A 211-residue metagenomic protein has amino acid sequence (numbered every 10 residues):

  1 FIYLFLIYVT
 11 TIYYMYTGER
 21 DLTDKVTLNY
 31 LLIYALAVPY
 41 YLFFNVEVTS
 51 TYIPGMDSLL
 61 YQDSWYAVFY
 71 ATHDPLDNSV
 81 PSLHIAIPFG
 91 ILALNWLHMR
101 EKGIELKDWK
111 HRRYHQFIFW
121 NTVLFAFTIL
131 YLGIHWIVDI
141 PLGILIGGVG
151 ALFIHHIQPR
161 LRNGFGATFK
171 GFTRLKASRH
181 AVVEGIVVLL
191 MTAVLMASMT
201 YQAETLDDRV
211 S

Functional and structural regions predicted by a protein language model:
F1-Y8, R209-S211: N-terminal transmembrane-helix/juxtamembrane module of multi-pass inner/ER membrane proteins
I2, R112-T122: Short hydrophobic alpha-helical membrane-embedded segments
I2-L6, S82-G90, P141-L145, V149: Membrane-embedded alpha-helical segments of multi-pass membrane proteins, especially the transmembrane helices
L6-T11, A35, A86, G90-L94 (+1 more regions): Hydrophobic, membrane-inserted alpha-helices
Y16-Y114, Q158-L189, A197-S211: Membrane-interface loops
L36-Y41, F125, I146-A151, L195-M196: Alpha-helical transmembrane segments of multipass membrane proteins
D77-S79, V123-G150: Interfacial helix-loop-helix junctions of multi-pass membrane proteins
A93-L94, L145-P159: Transmembrane alpha-helices and membrane-interface helical segments of multi-pass integral membrane enzymes
